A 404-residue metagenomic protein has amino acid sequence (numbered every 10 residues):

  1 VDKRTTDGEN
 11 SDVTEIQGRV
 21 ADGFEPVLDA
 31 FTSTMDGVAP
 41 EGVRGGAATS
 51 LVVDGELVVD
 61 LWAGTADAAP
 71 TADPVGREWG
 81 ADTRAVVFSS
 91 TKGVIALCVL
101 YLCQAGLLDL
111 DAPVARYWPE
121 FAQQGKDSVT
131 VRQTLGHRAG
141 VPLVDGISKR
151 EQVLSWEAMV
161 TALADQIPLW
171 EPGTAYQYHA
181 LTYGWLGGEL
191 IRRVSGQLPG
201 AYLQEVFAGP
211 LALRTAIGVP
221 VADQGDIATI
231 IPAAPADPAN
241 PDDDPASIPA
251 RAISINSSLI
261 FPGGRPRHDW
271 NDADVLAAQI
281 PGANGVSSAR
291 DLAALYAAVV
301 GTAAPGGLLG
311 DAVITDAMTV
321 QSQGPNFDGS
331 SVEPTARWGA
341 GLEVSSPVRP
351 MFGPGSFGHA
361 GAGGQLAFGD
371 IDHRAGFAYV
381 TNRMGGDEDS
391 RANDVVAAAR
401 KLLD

Functional and structural regions predicted by a protein language model:
R4-A68, D82, A175, R192-G200 (+3 more regions): Catalytic loop of the DD-peptidase/beta-lactamase superfamily, centered on the K-T-G motif and neighboring
T32, A139, A164-P168, G188 (+1 more regions): Amphipathic, well-packed alpha-helical segments that form the structural scaffold of globular domains
D36-S50, A69-T134, E171-L181, I280: Short active-site loop at a secondary-structure junction that contains or immediately precedes the catalytic residue(s)
P70-P74, M159-L163, P266-D272: Active-site-adjacent bridging/hinge elements
A81, S89-S90, V94, L102-G146 (+3 more regions): Active-site helix/loop module of the DD-peptidase/beta-lactamase fold, centered on the serine-lysine SxxK catalytic
G93-C98, T182-L190, D291-A294: Short amphipathic alpha-helical face segments that pack within enzyme cores and frequently flank/anchor catalytic
A96, L100, P142, K149-Q152 (+1 more regions): Well-ordered mid-protein domain cores that form the structural environment of catalytic cofactors
S148-V153, T161-D165, L169-E171, Y176-Y178 (+3 more regions): Recognition helices and adjacent regulatory flanks at domain boundaries
